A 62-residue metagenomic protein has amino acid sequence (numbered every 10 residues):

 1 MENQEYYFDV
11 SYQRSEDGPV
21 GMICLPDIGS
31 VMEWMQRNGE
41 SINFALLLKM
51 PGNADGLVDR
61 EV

Functional and structural regions predicted by a protein language model:
M1-P19: Short aromatic-glycine-(Arg/Gly/Cys) micro-motifs in beta-strand/loop hairpins
E2, V20, V31-M32, L48: Generic alpha-helical structural signal
F8-V10, L25, V31, M35 (+1 more regions): Hydrophobic beta-strand residues in large extracellular and virion-surface proteins
Q13-E16, W34, P51: N-terminal start and proteolytic maturation junction detector
D17-G29: A short, exposed loop/beta-hairpin motif centered on an aromatic-Gly-Thr core
Q36-V62: Short, mixed-charge low-complexity intrinsically disordered segments
